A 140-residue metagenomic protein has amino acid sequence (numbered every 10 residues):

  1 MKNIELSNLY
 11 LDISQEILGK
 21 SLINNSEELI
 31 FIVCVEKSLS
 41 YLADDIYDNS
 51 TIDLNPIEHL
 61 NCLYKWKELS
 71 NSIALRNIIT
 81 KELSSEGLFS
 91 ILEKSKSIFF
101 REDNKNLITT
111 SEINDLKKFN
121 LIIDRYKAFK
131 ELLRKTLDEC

Functional and structural regions predicted by a protein language model:
M1-S26: Charged alpha-helical initiation segments
K2, I23-S26, I30, N114-K117 (+1 more regions): A structural signal for alpha-helical segments
S7, L11-S14, V35-L42, Y126: Alpha-helical transition-metal enzyme core signature, strongest for iron centers
I17-K20, L69, T136-E139: Surface-exposed polar/charged interaction patches
G19-P56: N-terminal interaction modules that seed assembly of large macromolecular complexes
L54-I57, L63-L121: Long, charged low-complexity segments
L121-C140: Glycine-rich, aromatic-bearing surface loops/beta-hairpins
